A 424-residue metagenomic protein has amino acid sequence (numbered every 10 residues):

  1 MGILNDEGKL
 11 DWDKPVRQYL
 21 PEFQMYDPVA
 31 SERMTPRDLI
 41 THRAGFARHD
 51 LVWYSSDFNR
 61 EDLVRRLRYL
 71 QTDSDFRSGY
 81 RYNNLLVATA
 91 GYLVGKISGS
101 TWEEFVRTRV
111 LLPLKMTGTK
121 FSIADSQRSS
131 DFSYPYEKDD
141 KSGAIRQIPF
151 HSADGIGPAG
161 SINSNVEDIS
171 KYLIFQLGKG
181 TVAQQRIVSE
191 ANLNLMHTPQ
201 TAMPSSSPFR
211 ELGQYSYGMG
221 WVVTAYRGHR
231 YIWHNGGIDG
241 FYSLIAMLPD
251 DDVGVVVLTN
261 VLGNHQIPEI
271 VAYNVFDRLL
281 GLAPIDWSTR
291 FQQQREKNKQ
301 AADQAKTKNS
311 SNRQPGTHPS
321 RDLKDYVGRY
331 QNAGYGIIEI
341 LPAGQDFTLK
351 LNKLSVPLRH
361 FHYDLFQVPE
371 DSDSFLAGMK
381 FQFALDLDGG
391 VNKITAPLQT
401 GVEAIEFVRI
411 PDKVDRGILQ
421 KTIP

Functional and structural regions predicted by a protein language model:
L4-F46, R68-Q71, Y92, K96-P135 (+1 more regions): Active-site helix/loop module of the DD-peptidase/beta-lactamase fold, centered on the serine-lysine SxxK catalytic
T35, L85-L86: Mid-domain, small-residue-enriched loop/turn segments at the edges of structured enzyme/sensor domains
D38-H49, Y54, F58, D62: Active-site segment of extracytoplasmic enzymes that catalyze sulfate/phosphate-ester chemistry
L51-Y54, G95-T108, L112, S130 (+1 more regions): Catalytic loop of the DD-peptidase/beta-lactamase superfamily, centered on the K-T-G motif and neighboring
E61-D73, D139-D154, A225-Y226: The feature captures the short pre-catalytic strand/loop hairpin that immediately precedes and shapes the active-site
S78-Y82: Cytochrome P450
L86-G91, S170: Well-ordered alpha-helical segments within folded domains of soluble proteins
